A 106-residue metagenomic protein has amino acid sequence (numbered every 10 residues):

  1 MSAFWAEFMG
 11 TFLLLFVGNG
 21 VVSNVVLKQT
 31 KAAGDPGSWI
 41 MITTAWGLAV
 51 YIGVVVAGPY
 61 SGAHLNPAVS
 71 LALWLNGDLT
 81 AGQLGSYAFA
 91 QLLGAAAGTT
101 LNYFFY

Functional and structural regions predicted by a protein language model:
M1-Y106: Membrane-interface helix-loop junctions and terminal tails of multi-pass membrane proteins
